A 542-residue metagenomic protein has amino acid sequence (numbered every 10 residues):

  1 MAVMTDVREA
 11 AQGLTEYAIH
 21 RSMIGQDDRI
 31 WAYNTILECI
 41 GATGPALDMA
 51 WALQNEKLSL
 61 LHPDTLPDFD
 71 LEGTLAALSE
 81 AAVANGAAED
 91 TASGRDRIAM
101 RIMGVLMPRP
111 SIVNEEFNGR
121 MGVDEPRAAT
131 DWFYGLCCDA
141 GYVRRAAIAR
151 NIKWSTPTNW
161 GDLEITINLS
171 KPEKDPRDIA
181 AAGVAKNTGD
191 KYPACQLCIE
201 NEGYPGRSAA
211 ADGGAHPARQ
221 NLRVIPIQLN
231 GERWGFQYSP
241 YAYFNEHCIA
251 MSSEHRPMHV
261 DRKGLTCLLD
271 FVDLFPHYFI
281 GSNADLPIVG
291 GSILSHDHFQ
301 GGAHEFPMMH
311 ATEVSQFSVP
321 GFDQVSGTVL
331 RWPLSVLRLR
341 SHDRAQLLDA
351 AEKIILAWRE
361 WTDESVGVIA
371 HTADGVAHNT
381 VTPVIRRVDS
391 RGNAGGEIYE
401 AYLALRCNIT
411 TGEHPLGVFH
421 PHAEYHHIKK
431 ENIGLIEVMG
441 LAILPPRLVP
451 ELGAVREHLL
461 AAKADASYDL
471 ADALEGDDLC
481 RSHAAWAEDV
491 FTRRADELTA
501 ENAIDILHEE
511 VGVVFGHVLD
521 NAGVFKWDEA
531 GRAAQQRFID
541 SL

Functional and structural regions predicted by a protein language model:
M1-A211, Y402-L405, I409-L542: Sequence termini and other peripheral, non-core segments
P157, V289-L294: Short glycine-biased active-site loop of nucleotidyltransferases that positions the nucleotide triphosphate and helps
S170, D285-P287: Active-site beta-loop-alpha junctions enriched in small/polar residues
P205-A284, E305, D323-K463, S467: Catalytic residues for metal-mediated phosphoryl-transfer on nucleic acids/nucleotides
I288, P307: Surface-exposed, flexible loop/turn segments at secondary-structure boundaries
I293-F306: Histidine-centered catalytic micro-motifs
M309-V314, V319-P320, L444: ATP-dependent carboxylate activation and anion-phosphoryl transfer catalytic cores that bind Mg-ATP to form
